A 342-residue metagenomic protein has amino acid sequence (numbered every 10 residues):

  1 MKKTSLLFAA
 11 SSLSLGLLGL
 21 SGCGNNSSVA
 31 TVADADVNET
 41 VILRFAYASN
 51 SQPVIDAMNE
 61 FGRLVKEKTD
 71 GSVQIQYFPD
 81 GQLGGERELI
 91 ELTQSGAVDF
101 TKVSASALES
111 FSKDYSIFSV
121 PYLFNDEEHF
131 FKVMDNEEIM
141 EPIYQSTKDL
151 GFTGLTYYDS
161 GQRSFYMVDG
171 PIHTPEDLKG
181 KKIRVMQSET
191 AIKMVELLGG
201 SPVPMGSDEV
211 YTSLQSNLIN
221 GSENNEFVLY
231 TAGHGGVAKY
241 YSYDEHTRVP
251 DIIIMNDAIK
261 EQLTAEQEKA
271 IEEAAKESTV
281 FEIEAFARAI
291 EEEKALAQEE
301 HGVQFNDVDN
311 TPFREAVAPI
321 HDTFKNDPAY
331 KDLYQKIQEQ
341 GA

Functional and structural regions predicted by a protein language model:
M1-A9: Bacterial N-terminal signal peptides that target proteins for export
A9-L17: Hydrophobic helical h-region of N-terminal Sec-dependent signal peptides in bacterial secretory/periplasmic proteins
L15-G16, I139, V195: Residues in and immediately flanking transmembrane alpha helices
L18-G22: C-terminal motif of bacterial Sec signal peptides marking the signal peptidase cleavage site
G24-E128, T147-A342: N-terminal secretory/targeting leader peptides
H129-Y144: A gly/proline- and charged-residue-enriched helix-loop-helix capping module
